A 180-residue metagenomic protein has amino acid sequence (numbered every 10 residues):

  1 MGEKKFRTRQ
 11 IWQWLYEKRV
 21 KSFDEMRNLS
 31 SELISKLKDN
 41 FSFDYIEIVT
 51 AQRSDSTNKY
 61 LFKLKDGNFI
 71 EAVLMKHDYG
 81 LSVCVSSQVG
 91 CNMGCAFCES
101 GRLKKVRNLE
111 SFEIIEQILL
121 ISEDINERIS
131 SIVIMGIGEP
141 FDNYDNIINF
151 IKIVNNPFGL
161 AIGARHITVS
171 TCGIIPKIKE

Functional and structural regions predicted by a protein language model:
M1-L81: Flexible, acidic/Gly-rich N-terminal and inter-domain linker regions that tether and position cofactor-handling modules
I70-E180: Conserved Radical SAM active-site core
